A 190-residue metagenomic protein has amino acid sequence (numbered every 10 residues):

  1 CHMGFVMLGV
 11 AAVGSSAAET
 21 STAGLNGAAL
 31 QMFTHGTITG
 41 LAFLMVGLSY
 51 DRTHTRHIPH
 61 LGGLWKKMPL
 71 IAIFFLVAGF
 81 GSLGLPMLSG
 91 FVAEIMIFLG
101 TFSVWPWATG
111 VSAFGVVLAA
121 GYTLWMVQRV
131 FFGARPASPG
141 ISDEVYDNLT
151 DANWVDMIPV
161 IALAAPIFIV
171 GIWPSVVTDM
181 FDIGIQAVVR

Functional and structural regions predicted by a protein language model:
C1-Y146: Functional transmembrane alpha-helices
K66-I71, L124-R190: Cytoplasmic/organellar membrane-interface segments at the starts of transmembrane helices in multi-pass inner-membrane
